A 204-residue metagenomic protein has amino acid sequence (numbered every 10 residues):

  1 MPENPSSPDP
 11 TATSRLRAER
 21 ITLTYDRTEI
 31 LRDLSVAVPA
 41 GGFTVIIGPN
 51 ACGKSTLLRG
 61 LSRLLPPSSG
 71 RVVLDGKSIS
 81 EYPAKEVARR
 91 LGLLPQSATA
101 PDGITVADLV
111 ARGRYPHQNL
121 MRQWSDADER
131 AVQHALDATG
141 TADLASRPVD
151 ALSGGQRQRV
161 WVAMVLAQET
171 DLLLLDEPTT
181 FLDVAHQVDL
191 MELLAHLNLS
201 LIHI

Functional and structural regions predicted by a protein language model:
L16, L31-D33: Conserved structural motif at the start of ABC-family nucleotide-binding domains
I47-P49: The feature captures the beta-strand-to-loop junction immediately N-terminal to the Walker
S62: Helix-to-loop junction immediately C-terminal to a conserved catalytic motif
G70-S78, V87: Conserved ABC transporter NBD signature motif
Q123, P148-L152, Q156: Conserved ABC ATPase signature
L173-E177, L182: Catalytic Walker B motif of ABC-type/P-loop ATPase nucleotide-binding domains
I202-I204: Conserved small/polar residues in nucleotide/adenosyl-binding loops
